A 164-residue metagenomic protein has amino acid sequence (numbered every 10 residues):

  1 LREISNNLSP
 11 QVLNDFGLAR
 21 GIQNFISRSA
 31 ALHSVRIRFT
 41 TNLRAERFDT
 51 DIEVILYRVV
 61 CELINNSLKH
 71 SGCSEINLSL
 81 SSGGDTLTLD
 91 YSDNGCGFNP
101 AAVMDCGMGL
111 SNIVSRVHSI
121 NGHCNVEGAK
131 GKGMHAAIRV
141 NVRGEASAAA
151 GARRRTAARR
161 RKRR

Functional and structural regions predicted by a protein language model:
L1-R164: Coiled-coil dimerization/phosphotransfer module
